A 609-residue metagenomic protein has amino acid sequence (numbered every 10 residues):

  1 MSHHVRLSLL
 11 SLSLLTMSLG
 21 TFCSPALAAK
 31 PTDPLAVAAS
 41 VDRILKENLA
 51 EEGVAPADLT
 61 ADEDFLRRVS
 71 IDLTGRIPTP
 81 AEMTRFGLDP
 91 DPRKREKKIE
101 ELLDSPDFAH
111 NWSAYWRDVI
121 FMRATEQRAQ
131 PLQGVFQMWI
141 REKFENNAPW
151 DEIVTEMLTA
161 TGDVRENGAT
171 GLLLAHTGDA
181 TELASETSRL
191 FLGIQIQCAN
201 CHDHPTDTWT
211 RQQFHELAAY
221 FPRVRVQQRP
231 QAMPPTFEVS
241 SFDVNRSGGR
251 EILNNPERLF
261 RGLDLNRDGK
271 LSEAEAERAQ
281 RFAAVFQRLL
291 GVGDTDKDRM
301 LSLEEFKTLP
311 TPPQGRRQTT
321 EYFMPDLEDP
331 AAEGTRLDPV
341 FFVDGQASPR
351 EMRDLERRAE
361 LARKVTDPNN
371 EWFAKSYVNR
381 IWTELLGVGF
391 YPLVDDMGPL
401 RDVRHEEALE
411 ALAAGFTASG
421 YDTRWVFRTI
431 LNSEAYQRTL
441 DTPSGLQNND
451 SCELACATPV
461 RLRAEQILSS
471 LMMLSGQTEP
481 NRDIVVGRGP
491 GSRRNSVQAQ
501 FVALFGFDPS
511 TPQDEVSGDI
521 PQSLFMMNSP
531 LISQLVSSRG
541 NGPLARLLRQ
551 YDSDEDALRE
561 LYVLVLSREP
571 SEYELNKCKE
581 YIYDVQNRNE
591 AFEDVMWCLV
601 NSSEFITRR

Functional and structural regions predicted by a protein language model:
M1-L7: N-terminal secretory signal peptides that target proteins for export/translocation
S8-T21: Bacterial N-terminal signal peptides
C23-A29: Boundary at the C-terminal end of the N-terminal hydrophobic targeting segment
L35-A61, R67, I77-D107, F121-E251 (+8 more regions): Primarily short, surface-exposed interaction patches in extracytoplasmic proteins
N111-A114: Conserved AdoMet
P256-N266, F286-K297: Primarily EF-hand calcium-binding motifs
A279-V292, T308, P312-P313: Proline-centered structural pivot motif
S475, R482-G491, N495-M527: Long, His/Glu/Asp-enriched segments that create or flank divalent metal/ion-associated functional microenvironments
